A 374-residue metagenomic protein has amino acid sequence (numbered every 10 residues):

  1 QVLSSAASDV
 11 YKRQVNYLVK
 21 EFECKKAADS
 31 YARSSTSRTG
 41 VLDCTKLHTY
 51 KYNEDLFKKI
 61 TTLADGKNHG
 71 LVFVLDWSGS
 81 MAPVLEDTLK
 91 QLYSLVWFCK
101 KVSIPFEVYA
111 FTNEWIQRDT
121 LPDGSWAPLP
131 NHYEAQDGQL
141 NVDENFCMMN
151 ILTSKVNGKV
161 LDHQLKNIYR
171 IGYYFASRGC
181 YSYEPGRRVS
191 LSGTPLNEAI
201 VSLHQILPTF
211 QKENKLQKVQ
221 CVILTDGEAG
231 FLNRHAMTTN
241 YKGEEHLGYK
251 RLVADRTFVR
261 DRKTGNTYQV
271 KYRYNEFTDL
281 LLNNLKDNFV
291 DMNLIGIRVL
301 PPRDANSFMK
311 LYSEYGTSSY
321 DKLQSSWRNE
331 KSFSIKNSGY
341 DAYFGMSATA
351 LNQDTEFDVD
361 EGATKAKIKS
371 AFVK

Functional and structural regions predicted by a protein language model:
Q1-K374: Acidic, glycine-rich A-domain
